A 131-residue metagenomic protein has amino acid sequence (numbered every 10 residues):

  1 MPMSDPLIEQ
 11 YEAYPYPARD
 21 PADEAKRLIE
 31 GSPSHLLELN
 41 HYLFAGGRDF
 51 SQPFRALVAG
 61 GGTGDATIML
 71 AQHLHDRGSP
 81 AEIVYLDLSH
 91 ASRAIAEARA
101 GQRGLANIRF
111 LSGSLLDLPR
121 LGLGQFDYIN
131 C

Functional and structural regions predicted by a protein language model:
A13-F54, M69, H73: Conserved alpha-helix/loop element of class I SAM-dependent methyltransferases that forms part of the SAM/SAH-binding
G60: Conserved S-adenosyl-L-methionine
T63-S79: Conserved SAM-binding loop of SAM-dependent methyltransferases across substrates and taxa, primarily the Class I
E82-D87: Conserved SAM-binding motif I beta-strand of class I
S89-A91: Conserved SAM/SAH-binding beta-strand->alpha-helix loop
A96-E97: Conserved SAM-binding loop
G104-L116: Conserved SAM-binding strand-loop segment of SAM-dependent methyltransferases
P119-I129: A short acidic, Gly/Pro-enriched loop at the edge of an enzyme's catalytic core that lines a small-molecule cofactor
